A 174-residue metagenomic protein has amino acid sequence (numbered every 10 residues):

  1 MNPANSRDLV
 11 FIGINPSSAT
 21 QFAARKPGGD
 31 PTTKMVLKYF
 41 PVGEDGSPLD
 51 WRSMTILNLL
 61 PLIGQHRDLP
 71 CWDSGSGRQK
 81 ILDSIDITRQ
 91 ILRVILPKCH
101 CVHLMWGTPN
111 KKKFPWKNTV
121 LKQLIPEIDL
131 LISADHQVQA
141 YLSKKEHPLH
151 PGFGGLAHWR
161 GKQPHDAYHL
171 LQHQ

Functional and structural regions predicted by a protein language model:
M1-L96, T108, K112-F114: A polyanion-binding, active-site-adjacent surface
G64, L69-Q174: Glycine/proline-rich loop-helix segments at beta-alpha junctions forming the active-site rim of enzyme cores
